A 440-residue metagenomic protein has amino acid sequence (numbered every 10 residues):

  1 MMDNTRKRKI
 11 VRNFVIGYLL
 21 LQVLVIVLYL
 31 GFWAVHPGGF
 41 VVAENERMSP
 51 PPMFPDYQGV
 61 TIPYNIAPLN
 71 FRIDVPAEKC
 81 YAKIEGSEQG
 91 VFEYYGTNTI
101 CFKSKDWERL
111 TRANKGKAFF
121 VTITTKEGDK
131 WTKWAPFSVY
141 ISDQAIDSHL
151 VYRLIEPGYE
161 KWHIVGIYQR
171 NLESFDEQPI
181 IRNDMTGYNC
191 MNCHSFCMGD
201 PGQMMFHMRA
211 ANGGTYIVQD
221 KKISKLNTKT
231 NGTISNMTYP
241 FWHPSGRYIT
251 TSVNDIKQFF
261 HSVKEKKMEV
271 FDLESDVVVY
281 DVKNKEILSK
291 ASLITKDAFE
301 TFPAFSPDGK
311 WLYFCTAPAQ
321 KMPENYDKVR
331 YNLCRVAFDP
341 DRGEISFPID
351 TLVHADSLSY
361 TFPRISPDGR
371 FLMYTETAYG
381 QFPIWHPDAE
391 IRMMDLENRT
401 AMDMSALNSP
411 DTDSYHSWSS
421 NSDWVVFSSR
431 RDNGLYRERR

Functional and structural regions predicted by a protein language model:
E46-D56, Q89-D106, A135-S138, E173-C190 (+4 more regions): Multi-bladed beta-propeller domains
M53, W131-E160, G232-T233: Low-complexity, Pro/Ser/Thr- and charge-rich linker/hinge segments at domain boundaries
F54-V75: Contiguous beta-strand segments within globular domains
N70, C193-S195, Y239-F241, F302-A304 (+2 more regions): Conserved beta-strand position repeated once per blade in WD40 beta-propeller domains
S148-K161, T251-D272, F314-R330, T375-D388 (+1 more regions): Short, conserved, GDST-rich strand-edge loop motifs in beta-rich repeat architectures
H149-N227, G232-T233: Conserved, compact domain cores that house catalytic/ligand-binding motifs in diverse enzymes and effector modules
M198-D200, P244-S245, P307-D308, P367-D368 (+1 more regions): Residue-level detector of Asp-centered blade-edge/turn motifs that repeat once per structural unit in beta-propeller
Q203-M204, G246-I249, G309-L312, L372 (+1 more regions): Hydrophobic beta-strand positions that form the internal "hydrophobic ladder" of WD40/Gbeta-like beta-propeller blades
